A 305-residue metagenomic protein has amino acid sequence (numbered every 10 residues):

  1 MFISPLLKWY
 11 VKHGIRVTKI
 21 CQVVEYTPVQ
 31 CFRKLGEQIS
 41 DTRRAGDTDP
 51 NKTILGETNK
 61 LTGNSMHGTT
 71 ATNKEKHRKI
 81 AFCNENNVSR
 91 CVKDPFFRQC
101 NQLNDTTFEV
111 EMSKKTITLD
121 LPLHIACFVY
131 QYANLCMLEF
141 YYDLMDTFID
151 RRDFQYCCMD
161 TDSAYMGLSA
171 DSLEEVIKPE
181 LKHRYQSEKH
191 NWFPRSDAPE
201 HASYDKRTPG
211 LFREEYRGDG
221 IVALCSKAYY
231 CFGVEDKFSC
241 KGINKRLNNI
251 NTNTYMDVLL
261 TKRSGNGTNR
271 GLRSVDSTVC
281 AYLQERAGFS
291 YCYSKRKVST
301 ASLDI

Functional and structural regions predicted by a protein language model:
M1-I305: Conserved acidic
